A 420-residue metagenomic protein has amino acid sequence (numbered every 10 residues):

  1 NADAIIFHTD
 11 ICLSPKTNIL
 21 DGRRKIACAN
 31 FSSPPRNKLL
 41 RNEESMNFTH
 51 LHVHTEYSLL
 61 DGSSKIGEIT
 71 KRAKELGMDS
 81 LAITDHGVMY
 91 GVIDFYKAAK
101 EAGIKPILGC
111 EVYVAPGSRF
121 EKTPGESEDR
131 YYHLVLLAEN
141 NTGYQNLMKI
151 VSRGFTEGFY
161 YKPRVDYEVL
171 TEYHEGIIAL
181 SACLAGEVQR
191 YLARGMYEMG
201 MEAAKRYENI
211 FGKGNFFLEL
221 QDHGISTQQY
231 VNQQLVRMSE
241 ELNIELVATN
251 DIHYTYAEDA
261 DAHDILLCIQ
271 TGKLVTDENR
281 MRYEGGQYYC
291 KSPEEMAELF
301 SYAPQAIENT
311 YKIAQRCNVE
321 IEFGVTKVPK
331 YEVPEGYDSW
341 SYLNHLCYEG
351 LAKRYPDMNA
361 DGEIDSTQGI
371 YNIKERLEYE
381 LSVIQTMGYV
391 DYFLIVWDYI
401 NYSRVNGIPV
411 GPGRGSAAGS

Functional and structural regions predicted by a protein language model:
N1-A2, T310: Accessible peptide chain termini
A2-A4, T9, I19-G22, A29: Short hydrophobic alpha-helical segments enriched in small aliphatic residues
R23, A27-F31, R36-S420: Phosphodiester-processing cores and adjacent nucleic acid-binding clamps
